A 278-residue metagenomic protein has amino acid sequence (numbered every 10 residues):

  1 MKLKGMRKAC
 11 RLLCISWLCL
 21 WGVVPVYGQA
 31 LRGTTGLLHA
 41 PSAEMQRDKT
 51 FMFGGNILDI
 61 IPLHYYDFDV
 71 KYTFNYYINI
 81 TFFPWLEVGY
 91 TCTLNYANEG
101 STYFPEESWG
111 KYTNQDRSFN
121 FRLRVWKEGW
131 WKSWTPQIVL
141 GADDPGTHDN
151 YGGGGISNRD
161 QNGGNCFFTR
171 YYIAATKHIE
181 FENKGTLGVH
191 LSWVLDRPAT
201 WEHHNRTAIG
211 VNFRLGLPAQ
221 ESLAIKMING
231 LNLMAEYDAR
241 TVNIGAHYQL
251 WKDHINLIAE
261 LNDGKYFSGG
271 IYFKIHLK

Functional and structural regions predicted by a protein language model:
M1-T34, K278: Cleavable N-terminal export/targeting peptides
Y27-F167, Y171, T176-E182, L217-A219 (+5 more regions): Transmembrane beta-barrel domains of Gram-negative outer membranes and organellar outer membranes
T81-F83, D238, N262-G264: A short, compositionally biased micro-patch
S118-L123, I209-V211, D263-K278: Outer-membrane beta-barrel "beta-signal"
G141, G188-V194, M234-E236: Short, conserved beta-strand edge motifs with alternating hydrophobic and charged residues
Y172, H178, K184-D196: Hydrophobic, aromatic-enriched interface-forming segments
E202-H204: Short, solvent-exposed loop/turn segments at conserved positions within beta-propeller repeat blades
T207-E260, G270-Y272: Outer membrane beta-barrel transmembrane domains
